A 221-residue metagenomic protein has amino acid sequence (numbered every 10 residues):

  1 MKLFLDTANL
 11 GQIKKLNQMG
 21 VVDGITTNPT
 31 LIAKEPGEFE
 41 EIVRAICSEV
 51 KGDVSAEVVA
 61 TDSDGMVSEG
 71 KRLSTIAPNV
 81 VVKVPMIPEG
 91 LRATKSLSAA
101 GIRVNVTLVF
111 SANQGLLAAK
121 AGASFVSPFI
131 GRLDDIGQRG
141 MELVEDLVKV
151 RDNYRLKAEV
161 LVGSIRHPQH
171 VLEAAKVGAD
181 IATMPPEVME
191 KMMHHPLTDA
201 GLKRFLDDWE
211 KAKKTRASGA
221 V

Functional and structural regions predicted by a protein language model:
M1-K14, M19-V22, T26-S96, I130: Active-site beta->alpha loop and helix N-cap motifs at the rims of alpha/beta catalytic domains
D6-A8, A60-D64, V84-P88, V106-N113 (+1 more regions): Glycine-rich beta-to-alpha transition loops that act as phosphate-gripper elements at the mouths of alpha/beta enzyme
G11-Q18, G65-L73, A93, S111-A121 (+1 more regions): Catalytic cores of alpha/beta
G20-G24, K51, I76-N79, S96-N105 (+2 more regions): Glycine-enriched alpha-helix->loop->beta-strand junction motifs that scaffold or abut catalytic
N28, V82, A118, A174 (+1 more regions): Conserved, mostly hydrophobic/aromatic
P29-I32, L108, F125-I136, V177-T198: Glycine-rich phosphate-binding active-site loops on the catalytic face of alpha/beta enzymes
E40-V54, S74, L91-V104, G140-V160 (+1 more regions): Alpha-helix-loop-beta-strand connector modules within alpha/beta enzyme cores
R151-V221: C-terminal alpha-helical cap/extension of soluble enzyme domains
